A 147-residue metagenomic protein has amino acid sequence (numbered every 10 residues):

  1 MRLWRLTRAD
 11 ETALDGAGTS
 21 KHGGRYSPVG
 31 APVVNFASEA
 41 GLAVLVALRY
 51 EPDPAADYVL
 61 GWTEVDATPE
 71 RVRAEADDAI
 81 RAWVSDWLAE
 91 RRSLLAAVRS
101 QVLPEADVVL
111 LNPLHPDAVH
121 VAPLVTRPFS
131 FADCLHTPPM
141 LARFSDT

Functional and structural regions predicted by a protein language model:
R2-D15, P28-V29, P54-T147: Active-site and NAD+-binding cores of ADP-ribose-processing enzymes
H22: Catalytic core of tubulin tyrosine ligase-like
Y26-Y50, L110-L114: Extended catalytic/binding region for NAD+/ADP-ribose chemistry, centered on the ART fold
